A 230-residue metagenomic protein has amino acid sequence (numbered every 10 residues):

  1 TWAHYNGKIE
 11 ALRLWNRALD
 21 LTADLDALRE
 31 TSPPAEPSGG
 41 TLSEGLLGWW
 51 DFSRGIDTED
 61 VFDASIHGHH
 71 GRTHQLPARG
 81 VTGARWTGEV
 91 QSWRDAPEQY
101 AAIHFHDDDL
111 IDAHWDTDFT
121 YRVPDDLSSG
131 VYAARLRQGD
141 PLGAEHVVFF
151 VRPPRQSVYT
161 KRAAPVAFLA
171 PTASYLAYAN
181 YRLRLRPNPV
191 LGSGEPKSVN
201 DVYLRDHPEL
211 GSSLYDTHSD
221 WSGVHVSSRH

Functional and structural regions predicted by a protein language model:
T1: Extracellular glycan-interaction surfaces
K8-V81: Extended recognition patches within non-cytosolic domains
N16, L136, A170: Glycine-rich, histidine-containing beta strand-loop boundary motifs that form or position
G80-I111, V131, P141-H230: Aromatic-Pro/Gly-enriched surface loop or interdomain linker that acts as a lid/target-recognition segment
T117-Y121: Short strand-edge motifs at loop-to-beta-strand transitions and within beta-strands of extracellular beta-rich domains
R122-D126: Short, surface-exposed loop/turn segments at beta-strand-coil junctions that are enriched for proline with nearby
G130-L136: Short, aromatic- and glycine-rich surface loops/edge beta-strands on solvent-exposed regions
